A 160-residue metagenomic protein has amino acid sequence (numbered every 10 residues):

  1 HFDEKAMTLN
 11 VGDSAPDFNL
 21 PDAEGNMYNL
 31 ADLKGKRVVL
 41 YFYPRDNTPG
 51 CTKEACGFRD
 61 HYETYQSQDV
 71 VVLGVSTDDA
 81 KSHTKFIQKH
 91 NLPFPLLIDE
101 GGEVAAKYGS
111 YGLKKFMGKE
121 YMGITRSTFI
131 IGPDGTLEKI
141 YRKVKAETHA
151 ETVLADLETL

Functional and structural regions predicted by a protein language model:
F2-L160: Chalcogenol-based redox active-site neighborhoods
